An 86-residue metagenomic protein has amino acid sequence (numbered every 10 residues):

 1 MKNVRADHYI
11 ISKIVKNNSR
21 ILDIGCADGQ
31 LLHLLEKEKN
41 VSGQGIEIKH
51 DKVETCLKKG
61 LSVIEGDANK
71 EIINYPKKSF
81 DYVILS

Functional and structural regions predicted by a protein language model:
M1-K78, Y82: Conserved N-terminal segment of class I S-adenosyl-L-methionine
S86: Residues lining the SAM
